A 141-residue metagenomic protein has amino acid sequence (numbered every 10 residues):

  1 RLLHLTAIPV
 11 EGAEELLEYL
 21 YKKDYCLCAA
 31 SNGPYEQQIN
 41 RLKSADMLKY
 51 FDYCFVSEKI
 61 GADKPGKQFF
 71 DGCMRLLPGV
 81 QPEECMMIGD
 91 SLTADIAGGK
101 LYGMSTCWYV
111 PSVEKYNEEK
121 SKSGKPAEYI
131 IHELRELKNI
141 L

Functional and structural regions predicted by a protein language model:
L2-C28: Short, acidic loop-to-helix structural element flanking the phosphoryl-transfer center in phosphate-processing enzymes
E14, E18, C28-L141: Asp-based, Mg2+/Mn2+-dependent phosphohydrolase catalytic module
